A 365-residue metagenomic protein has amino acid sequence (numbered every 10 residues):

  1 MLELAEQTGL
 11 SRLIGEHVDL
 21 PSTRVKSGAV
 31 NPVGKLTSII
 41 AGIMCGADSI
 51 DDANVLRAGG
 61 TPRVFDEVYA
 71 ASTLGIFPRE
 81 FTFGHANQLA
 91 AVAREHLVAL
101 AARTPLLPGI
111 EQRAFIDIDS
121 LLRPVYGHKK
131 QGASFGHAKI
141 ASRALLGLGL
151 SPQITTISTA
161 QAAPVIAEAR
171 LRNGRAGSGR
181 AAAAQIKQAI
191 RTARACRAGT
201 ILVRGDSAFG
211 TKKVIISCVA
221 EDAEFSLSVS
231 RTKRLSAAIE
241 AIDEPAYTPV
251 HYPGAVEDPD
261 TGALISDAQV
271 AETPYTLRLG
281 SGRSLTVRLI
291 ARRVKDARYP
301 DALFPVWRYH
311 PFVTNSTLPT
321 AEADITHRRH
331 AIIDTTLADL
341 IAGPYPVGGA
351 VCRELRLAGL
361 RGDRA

Functional and structural regions predicted by a protein language model:
M1-G177, A183-A195, C218: Dynamic "connector" segments at or just before major functional cores
A53, A323-R353, A358-G359, D363: Short amphipathic alpha-helical "interface-anchor" segments enriched in bulky aromatics
G60-R63, R123-V125, R175-A176, F209-K213 (+6 more regions): Flexible loop/turn segments at secondary-structure boundaries
R113-F115, I166, T200-L202, E224-S226: Structural preference for beta-strand elements that scaffold enzyme active sites
D119, T200-G210: Acidic/histidine-rich, metal-coordinating catalytic segments
T159-V165, T317-L318, A342-P346: Short connector loops/turns at beta-strand edges and beta->alpha or beta->beta junctions
I215-E224: Short, surface-exposed basic-aromatic patches at helix termini and helix-loop junctions that form
S226-D339: An anionic, glycine-rich sequence signature occurring as long contiguous blocks
